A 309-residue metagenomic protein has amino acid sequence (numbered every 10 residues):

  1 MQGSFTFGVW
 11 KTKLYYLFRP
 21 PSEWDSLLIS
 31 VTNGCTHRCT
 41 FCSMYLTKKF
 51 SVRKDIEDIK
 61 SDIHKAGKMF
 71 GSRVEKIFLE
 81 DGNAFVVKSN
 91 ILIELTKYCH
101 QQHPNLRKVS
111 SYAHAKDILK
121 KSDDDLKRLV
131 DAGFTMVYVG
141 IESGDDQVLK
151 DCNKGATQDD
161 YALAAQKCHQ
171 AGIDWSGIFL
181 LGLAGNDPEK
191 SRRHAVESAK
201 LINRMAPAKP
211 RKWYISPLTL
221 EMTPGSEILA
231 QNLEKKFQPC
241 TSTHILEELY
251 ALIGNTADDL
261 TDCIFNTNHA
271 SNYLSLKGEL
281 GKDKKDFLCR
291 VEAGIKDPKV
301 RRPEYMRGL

Functional and structural regions predicted by a protein language model:
M1-F18, E23, N203-L309: Auxiliary Fe-S-binding modules of radical SAM enzymes
Y15-S61: Canonical Radical SAM [4Fe-4S] cluster-binding loop centered on the CxxxCxxC motif and its immediate flanking residues
L27, I77, V109-S111, V137-V139 (+3 more regions): Hydrophobic faces of well-ordered beta-strands that scaffold small-molecule active sites in alpha/beta enzyme cores
C42, K116, G140, G144-V148 (+3 more regions): Conserved strand-turn element in the central/C-terminal portion of the radical SAM core barrel that lines
Y45-F50, D151-A156, N232-Q238: Short glycine-enriched, charge-decorated loop/helix-capping segments at active-site entrances that position
S51-K54, K88-N90, K150-K154, D187-S191 (+1 more regions): Short, solvent-exposed loop/turn segments at secondary-structure boundaries
I59, L92, S122, Y161 (+3 more regions): Aromatic/hydrophobic pocket-lining residues that form the small-molecule binding cavity in soluble enzyme cores
G67-W175: Conserved SAM/AdoMet-binding glycine-rich loop
